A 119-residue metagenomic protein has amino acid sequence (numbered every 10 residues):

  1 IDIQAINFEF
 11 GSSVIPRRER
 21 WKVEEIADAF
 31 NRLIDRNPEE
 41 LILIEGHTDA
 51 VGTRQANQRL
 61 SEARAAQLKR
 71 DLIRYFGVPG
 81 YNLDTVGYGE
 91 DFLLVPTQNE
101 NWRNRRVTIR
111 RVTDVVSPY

Functional and structural regions predicted by a protein language model:
I1-E9: A short glycine/proline-enriched turn/edge-strand or helix-cap micro-motif
F8, S12-E45, K69-R74, I109 (+1 more regions): Periplasmic peptidoglycan-binding/anchoring modules of Gram-negative envelope and division proteins
E45-Y119: Periplasmic OmpA-like peptidoglycan-binding domain that tethers envelope proteins to the cell wall
